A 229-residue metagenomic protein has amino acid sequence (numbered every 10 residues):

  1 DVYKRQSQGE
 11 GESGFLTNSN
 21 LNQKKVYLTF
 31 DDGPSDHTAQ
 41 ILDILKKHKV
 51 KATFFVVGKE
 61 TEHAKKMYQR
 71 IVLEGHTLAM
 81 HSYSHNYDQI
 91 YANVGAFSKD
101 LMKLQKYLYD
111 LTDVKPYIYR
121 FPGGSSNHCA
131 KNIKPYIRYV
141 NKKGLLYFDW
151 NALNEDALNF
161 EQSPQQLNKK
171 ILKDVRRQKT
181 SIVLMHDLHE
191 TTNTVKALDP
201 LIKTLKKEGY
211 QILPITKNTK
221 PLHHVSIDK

Functional and structural regions predicted by a protein language model:
D1-Y3: Short, small-residue-biased leader/transition segments that mark boundaries at the very start of proteins
R5-K115, R120, T204, K220: Active-site beta->alpha N-cap acidic-glycine motif
H85-Q211, K217-D228: Catalytic domains of cell-wall/extracellular-matrix polysaccharide-remodeling enzymes, centered on de-N-acetylation
